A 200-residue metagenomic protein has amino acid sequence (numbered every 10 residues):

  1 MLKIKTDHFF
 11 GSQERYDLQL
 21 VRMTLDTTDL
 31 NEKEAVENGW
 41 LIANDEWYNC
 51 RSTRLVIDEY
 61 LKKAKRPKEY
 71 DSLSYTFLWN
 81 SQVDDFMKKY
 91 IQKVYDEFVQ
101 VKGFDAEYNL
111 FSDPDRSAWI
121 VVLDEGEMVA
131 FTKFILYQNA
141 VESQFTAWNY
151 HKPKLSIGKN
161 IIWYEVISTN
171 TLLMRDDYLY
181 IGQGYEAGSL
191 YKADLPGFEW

Functional and structural regions predicted by a protein language model:
M1-W79: Acyl-donor-binding surface of acyltransferase catalytic domains
R15, T24-L25, R116-S117, M128 (+1 more regions): Acyl-donor binding region in acyl/amide transferases
T24-D29, N80-Q92, K159, G182: Generic detection of long, well-ordered alpha-helical segments
A35, Y95, K192: A residue-level signal for conserved active-site and pocket-lining positions in enzyme catalytic cores
G39-L41, A193-W200: Conserved acetyl-CoA-binding loop of GNAT-fold acetyltransferases
I42-N44, D177-L179, W200: A local structural micro-motif
D71-K154: A conserved beta-strand-loop-helix scaffold within acyl/acetyltransferase catalytic domains
